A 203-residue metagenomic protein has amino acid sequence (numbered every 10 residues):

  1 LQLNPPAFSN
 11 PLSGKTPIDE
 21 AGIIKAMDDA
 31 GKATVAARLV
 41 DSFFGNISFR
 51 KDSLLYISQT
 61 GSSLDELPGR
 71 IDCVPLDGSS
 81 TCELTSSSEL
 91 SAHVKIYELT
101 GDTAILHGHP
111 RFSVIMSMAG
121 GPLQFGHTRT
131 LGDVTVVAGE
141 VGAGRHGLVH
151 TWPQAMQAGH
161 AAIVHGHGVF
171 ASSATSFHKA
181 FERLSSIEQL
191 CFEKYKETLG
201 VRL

Functional and structural regions predicted by a protein language model:
L1-L203: Glycine-rich flexible loops
